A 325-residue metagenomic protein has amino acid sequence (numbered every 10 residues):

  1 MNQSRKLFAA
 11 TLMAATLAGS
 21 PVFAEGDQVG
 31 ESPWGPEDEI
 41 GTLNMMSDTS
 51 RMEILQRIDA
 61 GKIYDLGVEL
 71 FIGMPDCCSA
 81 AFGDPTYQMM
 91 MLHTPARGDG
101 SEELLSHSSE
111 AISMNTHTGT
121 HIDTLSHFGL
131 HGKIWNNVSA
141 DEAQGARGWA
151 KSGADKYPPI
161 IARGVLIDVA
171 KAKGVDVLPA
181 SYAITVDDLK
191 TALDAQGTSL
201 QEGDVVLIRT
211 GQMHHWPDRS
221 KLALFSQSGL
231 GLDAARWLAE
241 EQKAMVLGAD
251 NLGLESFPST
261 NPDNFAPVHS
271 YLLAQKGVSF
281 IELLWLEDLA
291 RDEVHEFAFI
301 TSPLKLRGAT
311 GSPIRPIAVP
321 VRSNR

Functional and structural regions predicted by a protein language model:
M1-A9: Bacterial N-terminal signal peptides that target proteins for export
A9-S20: Bacterial N-terminal signal peptides
A24-R325: Active-/binding-site microenvironments in catalytic and ligand-binding cores
